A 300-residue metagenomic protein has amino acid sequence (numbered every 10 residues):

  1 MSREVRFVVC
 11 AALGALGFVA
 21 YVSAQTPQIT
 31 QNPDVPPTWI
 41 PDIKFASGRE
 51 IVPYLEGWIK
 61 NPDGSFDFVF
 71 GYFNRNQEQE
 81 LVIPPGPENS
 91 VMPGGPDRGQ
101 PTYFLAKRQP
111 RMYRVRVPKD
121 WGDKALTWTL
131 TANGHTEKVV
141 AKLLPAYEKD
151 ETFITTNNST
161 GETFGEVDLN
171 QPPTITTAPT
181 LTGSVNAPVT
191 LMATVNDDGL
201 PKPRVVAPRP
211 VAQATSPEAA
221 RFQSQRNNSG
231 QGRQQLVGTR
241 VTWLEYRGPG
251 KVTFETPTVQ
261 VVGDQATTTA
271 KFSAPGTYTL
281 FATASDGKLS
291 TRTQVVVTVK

Functional and structural regions predicted by a protein language model:
I51, P145-P179, V189, P201-P203: Proline-centered linker/hinge motifs at extracellular inter-domain junctions
K60, T267-A274: Residue-level recognition of secondary-structure-to-loop junctions
G64, K119-K124, N186-A187, A274-Y278: Short tyrosine-centred short linear motifs in exposed loops/low-complexity segments
N74-N76, V195-P201, Q231-Q234, E245-R247 (+1 more regions): Extracellular acidic, Ser/Thr/Pro-rich low-complexity tracts
P210, R233-T242: Solvent-exposed loop segments of extracellular immunoglobulin-like
Q235, Y246-T268: Surface-exposed, flexible coil segments in extracellular/virion-facing regions
T291-V299: C-terminal edge beta-strand
